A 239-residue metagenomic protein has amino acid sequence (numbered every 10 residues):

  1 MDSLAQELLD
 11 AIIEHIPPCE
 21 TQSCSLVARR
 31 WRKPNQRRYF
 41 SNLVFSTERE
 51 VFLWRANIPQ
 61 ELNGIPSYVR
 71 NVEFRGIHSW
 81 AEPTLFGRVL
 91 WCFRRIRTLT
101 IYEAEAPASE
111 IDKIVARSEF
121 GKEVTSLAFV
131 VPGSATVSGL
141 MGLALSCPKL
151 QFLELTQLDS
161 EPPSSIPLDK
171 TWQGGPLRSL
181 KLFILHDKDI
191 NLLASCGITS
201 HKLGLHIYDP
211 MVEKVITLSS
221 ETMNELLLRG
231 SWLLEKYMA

Functional and structural regions predicted by a protein language model:
D2-L85, V89-T98, A104-A108: Hydrophobic regular-secondary-structure patch
R55-A56, I77-E225, R229-M238: Leucine-rich repeat
